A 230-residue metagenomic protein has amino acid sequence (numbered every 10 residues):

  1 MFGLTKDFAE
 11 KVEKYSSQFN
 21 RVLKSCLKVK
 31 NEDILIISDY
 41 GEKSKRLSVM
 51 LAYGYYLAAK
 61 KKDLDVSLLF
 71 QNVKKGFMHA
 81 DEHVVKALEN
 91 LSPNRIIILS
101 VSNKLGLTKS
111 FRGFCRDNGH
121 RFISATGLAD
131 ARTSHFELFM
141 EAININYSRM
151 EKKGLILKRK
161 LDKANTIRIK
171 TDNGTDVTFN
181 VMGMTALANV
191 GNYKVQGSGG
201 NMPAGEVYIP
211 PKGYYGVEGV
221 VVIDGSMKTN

Functional and structural regions predicted by a protein language model:
M1-V220, S226-T229: Active-site bordering "gate/hinge" segments that shape substrate access to catalytic or cofactor-binding pockets
